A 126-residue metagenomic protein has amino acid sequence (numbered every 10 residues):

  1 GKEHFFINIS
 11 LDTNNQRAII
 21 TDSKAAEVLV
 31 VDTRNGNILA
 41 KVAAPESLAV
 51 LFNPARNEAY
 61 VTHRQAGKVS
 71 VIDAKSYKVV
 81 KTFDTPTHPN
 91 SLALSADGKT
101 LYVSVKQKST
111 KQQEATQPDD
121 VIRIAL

Functional and structural regions predicted by a protein language model:
G1-L126: Predominantly soluble domains enriched in secretory-pathway, periplasmic, or organellar proteins
